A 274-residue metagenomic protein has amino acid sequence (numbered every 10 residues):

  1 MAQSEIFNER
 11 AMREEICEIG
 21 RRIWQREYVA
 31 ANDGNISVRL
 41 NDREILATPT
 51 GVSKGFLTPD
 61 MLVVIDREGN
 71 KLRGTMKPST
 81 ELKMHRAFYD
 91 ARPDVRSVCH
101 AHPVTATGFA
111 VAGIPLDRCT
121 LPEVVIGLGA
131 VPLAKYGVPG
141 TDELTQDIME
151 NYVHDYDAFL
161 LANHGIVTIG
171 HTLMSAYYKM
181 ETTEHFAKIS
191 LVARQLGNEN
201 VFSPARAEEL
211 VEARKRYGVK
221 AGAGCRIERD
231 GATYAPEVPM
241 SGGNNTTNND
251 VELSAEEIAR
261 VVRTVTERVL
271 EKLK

Functional and structural regions predicted by a protein language model:
M1-K274: Glycine-rich flexible loops
